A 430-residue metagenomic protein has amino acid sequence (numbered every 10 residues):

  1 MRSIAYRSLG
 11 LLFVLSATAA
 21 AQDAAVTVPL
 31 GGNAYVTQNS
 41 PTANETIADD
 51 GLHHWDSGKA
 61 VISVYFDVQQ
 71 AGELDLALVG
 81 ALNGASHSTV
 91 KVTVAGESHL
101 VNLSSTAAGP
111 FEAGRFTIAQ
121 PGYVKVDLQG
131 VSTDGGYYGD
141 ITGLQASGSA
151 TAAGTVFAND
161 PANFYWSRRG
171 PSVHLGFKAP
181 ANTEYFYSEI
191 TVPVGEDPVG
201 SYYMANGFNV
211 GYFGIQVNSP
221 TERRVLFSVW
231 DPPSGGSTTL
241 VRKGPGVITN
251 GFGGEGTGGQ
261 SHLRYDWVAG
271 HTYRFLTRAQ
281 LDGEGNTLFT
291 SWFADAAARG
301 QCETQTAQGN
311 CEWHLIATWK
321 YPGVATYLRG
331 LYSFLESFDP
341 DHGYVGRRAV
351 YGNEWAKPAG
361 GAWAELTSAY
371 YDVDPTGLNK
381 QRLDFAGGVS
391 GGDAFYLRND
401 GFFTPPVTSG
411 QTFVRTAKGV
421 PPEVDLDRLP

Functional and structural regions predicted by a protein language model:
M1, S16, L82-N83: A general, composition-driven signal for non-globular sequence regions
M1-L9: Bacterial N-terminal signal peptides that target proteins for export
S8-S16: Bacterial N-terminal signal peptides
Q22-D266, R274-L281, G285-A296, Q301-P430: Extracytoplasmic
